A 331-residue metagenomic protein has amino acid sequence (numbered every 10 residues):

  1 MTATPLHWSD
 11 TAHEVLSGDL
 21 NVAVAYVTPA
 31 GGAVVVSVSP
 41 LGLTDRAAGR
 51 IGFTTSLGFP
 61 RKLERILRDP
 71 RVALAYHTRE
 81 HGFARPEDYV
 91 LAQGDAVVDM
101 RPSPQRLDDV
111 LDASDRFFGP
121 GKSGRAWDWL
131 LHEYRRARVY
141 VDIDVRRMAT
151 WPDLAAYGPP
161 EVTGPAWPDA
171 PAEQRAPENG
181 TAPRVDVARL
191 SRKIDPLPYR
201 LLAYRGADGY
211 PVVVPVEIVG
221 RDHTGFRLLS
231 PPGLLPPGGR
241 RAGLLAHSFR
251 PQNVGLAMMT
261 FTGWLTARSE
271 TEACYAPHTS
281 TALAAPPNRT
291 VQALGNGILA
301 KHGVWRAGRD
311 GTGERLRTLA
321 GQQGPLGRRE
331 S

Functional and structural regions predicted by a protein language model:
M1-T2, S9-H13: N-terminal leader/targeting segments and the immediate start of mature chains
T2-L6, F83-R189, L229-S331: Charged, gly/pro-rich active-site loop segments
A12-H13, L63, L131, S191: Short amphipathic alpha-helical segments and helix-helix/interface helices
E14-D19, R192-L197: Short loop/turn motifs at secondary-structure junctions and domain boundaries
L20-G58, L74-T78, A84, D88 (+1 more regions): Short beta-strand segments
T55-P60, T279-L283: Short, solvent-exposed aromatic-acidic interface loops
D69-L74, R241-L244: A short, hydrophobic beta-strand micro-motif
